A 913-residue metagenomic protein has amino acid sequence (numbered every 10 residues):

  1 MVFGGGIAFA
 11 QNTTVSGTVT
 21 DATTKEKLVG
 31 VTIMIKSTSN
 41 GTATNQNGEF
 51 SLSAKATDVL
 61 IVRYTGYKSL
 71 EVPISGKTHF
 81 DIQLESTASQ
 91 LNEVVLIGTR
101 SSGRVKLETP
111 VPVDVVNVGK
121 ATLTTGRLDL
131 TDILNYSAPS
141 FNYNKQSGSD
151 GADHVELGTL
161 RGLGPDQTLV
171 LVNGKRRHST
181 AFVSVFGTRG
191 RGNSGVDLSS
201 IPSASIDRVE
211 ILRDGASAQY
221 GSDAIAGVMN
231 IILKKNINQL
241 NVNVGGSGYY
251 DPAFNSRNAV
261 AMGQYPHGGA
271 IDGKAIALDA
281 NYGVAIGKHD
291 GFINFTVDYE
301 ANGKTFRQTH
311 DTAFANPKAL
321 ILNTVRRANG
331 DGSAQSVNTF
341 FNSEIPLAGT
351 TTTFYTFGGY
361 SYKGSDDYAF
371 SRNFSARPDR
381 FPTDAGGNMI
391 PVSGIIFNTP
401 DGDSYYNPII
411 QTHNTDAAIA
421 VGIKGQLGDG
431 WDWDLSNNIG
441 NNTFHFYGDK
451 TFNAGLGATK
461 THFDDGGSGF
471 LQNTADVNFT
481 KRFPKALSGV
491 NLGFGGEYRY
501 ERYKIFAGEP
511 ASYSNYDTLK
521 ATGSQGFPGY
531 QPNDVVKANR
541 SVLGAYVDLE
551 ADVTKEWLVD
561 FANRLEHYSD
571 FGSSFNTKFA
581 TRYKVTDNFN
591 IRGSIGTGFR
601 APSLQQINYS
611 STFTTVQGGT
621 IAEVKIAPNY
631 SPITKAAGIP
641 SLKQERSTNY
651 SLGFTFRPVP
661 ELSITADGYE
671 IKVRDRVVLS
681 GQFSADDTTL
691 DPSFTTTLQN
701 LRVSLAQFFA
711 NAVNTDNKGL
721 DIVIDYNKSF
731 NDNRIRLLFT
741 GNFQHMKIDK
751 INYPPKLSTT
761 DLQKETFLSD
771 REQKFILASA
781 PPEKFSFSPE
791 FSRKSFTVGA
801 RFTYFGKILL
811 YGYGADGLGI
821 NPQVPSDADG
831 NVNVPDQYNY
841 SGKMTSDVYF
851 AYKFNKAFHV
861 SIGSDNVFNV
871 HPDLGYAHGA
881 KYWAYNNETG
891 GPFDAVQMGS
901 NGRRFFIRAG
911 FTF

Functional and structural regions predicted by a protein language model:
N12, T18-S37, V59-Y67, S75-L123 (+1 more regions): Short, acidic, small-residue-rich periplasmic hinge/interaction motif at the N-terminus of Gram-negative outer-membrane
F50-S53, K175-R213, V260-A261: Short acidic/polar hinge/loop motifs at secondary-structure boundaries that mediate gating or recognition
S51-S53, D132-T180: Extracytoplasmic beta-strand/coil segments of soluble accessory domains associated with Gram-negative outer-membrane
T78-Q83, L130-I133, S137, E156-G158 (+5 more regions): N-terminal periplasmic accessory domains that precede and gate Gram-negative outer-membrane beta-barrel machines
T180, V673, H745, T803-Q823 (+1 more regions): C-terminal beta-signal and adjacent terminal beta-strands/loops of Gram-negative outer-membrane beta-barrel proteins
N238-N241, M262-S404, Q411-G422, Q426 (+1 more regions): Transmembrane beta-barrel wall of Gram-negative outer-membrane proteins
N398-P400, Y406-A420, Q426-G428, I439 (+2 more regions): Outer-membrane beta-barrel transmembrane domain signature of Gram-negative proteins, especially the mid-to-C-terminal
F494, Y669-R674, V678-S680, S684-G814: Gram-negative outer-membrane beta-barrel transporters
